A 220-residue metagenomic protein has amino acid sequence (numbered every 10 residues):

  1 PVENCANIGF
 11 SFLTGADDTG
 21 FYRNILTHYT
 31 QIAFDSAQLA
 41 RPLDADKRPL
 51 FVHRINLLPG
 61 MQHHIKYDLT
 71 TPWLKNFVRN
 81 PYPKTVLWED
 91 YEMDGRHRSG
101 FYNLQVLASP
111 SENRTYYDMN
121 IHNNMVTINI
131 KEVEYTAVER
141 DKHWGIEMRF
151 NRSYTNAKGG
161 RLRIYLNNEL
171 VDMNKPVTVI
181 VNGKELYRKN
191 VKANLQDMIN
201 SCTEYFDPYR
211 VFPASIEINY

Functional and structural regions predicted by a protein language model:
P1-E3: Alpha-helical scaffolding within the catalytic cores of extracellular/periplasmic polymer-degrading hydrolases
C5, S11-G15: Short beta-strand/loop motif that positions the catalytic acidic residue of the alpha/beta-hydrolase fold
A6-N7, H122: Short, well-ordered loop/turn elements at secondary-structure boundaries
N7-I8, E134: Short, well-ordered alpha-helix to beta-strand connector turns
G15-D17, P59-G60: G-domain G4 guanine-recognition motif of GTPases
A16-I25: Acidic catalytic loop of the alpha/beta-hydrolase fold
Q31, D35-Y220: Alpha/beta-hydrolase-fold serine-hydrolase catalytic core, especially in secreted/extracellular enzymes
